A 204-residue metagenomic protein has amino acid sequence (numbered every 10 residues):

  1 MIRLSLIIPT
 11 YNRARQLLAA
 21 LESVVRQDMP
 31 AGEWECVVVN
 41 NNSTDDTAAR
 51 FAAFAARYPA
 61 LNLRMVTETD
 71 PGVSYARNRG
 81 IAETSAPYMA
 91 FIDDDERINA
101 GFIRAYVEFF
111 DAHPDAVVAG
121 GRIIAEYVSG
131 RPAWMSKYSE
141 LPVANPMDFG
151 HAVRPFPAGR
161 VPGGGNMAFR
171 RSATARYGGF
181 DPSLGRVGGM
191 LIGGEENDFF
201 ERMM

Functional and structural regions predicted by a protein language model:
M1-R26: N-proximal low-complexity "stem/linker" segments adjacent to membrane-targeting elements
I2-S5, E35, D198: Cell-envelope/extracellular polymer assembly enzymes that use nucleotide-activated donors
S23, N40-R50, E96: A conserved acidic beta->alpha catalytic loop
E68-T84, A105: Glycine-rich, basic loop-to-helix element that forms the pyrophosphate-binding segment of sugar-nucleotide handling
M89: Short aromatic/hydrophobic "clamp" motif used to bind/position activated sugar donors
G101-M135: Conserved donor NDP-sugar-binding/catalytic core segment of glycosyltransferases
G121, Y138-R160: Short, flexible, basic/aromatic active-site loop/helix in glycosyltransferases
G164-F169, A173-G178, G185-M204: A short, conserved alpha-helix in the catalytic core of glycosyltransferases
